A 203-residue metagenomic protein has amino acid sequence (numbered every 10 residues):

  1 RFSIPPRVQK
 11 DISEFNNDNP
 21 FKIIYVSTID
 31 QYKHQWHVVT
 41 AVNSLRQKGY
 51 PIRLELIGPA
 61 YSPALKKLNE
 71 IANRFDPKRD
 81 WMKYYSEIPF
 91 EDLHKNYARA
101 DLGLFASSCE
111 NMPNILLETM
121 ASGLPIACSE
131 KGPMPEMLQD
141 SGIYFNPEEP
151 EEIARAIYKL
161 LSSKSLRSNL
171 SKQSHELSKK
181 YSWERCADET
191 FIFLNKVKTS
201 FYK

Functional and structural regions predicted by a protein language model:
R1-N19, D92, F201: Acidic anion/phosphate-binding donor-loop and adjacent secondary structure in glycosyltransferase catalytic cores
F15-K33, V39-V42, E55-I57: Conserved donor-binding/catalytic core segment of Leloir-type glycosyltransferases
K67-E91: Nucleotide-activated donor-binding/catalytic signature segment of Leloir-type glycosyltransferases, i.e., the conserved
I88, K95-A100, L117, I153: Short alpha-helical donor nucleotide-sugar binding micro-motif in glycosyltransferases
S108: Aromatic "clamp/platform" in nucleotide-sugar-dependent glycosyltransferases that forms part of the donor/acceptor
P125-C128: Short hydrophobic beta-strand element within catalytic cores of glycosyltransferases and related nucleotide-activated
I143-P150, K159-K164: Conserved acidic donor-binding segment of nucleotide-sugar-dependent glycosyltransferases
K159, L166-K180, E189-I192, K196: A short, well-ordered alpha-helix in the C-terminal region of glycosyltransferases
